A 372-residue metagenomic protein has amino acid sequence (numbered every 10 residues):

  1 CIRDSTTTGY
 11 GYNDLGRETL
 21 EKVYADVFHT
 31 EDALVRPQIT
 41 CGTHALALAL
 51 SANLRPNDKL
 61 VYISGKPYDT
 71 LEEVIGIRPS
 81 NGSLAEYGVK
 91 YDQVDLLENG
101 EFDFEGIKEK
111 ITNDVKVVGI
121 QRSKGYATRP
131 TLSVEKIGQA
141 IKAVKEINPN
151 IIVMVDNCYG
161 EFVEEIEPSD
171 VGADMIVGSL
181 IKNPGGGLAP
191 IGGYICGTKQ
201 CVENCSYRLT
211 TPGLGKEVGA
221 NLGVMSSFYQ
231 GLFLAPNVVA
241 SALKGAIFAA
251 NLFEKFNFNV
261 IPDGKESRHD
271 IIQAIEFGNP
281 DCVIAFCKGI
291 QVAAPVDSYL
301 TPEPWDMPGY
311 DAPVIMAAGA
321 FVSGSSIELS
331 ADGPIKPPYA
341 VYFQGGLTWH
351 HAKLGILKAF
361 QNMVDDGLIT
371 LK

Functional and structural regions predicted by a protein language model:
R3, D14, T40-A240, K244 (+3 more regions): Conserved PLP-enzyme active-site core in the AAT-like
R3-E18, E31-V35: A glycine-/small-polar-enriched, mobile loop at the entrance of the PLP active site in fold-type I
K22-S51: Glycine-rich, N-terminal phosphate-binding loop and its surrounding beta-alpha-beta segment
D32-V35, D58-V61, K116-V117, N150-V153 (+6 more regions): Structural motif
E254-L371: Conserved C-terminal alpha-helix-loop-beta "cap" of PLP-dependent enzymes that closes/shapes the active-site mouth
